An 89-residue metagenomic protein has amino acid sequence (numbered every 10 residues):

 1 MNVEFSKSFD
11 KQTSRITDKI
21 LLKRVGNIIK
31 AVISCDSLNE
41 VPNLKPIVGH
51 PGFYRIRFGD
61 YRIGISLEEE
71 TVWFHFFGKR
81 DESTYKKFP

Functional and structural regions predicted by a protein language model:
M1-I28: Arg/Lys-rich, positively charged N-terminal/basic patches that mediate binding to nucleic acids
N2-V3, Y54-I56: Residues that recognize and position ribonucleotide moieties
T13-I16, I47, L67: Alpha-helix C-terminal capping segments
K19-K23, F58-R62, S66-P89: Enriched for short, Lys/Arg-rich terminal
K19-L38, F76: A short, compositionally biased N-terminal segment around positions ~18-40 that is enriched in charged/polar residues
K30-R55, E82-Y85: A short, surface-exposed loop/turn module that caps and links secondary-structure elements
